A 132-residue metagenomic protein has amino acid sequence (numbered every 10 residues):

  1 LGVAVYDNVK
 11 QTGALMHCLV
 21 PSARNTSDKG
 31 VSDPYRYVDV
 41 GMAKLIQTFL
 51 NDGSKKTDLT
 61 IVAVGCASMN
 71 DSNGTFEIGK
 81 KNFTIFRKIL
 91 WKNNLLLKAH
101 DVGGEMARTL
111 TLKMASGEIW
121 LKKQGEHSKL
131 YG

Functional and structural regions predicted by a protein language model:
L1-D52: Conserved mixed alpha/beta catalytic, RNA-binding, or beta-rich assembly cores of soluble enzyme, regulatory
D7-T12, E77-I85: A glycine- and small-aliphatic-rich helix-loop capping segment at beta-alpha/alpha-beta transitions that lines
K10, Q47-K55, S68, W91 (+2 more regions): Generic secondary-structure signature for well-ordered alpha-helical cores
L19-R24, G65-M69, G103-E105: Acidic, glycine-rich active-site loops and adjacent beta-strand->loop/helix elements that engage anionic groups
V38-L45, L59, N82, F86: Amphipathic alpha-helical interface surfaces
T57-G65: Short glycine-rich phosphate-binding loop at a beta-alpha junction
S68-K80: Phosphate/ribose-phosphate-bearing ligand recognition and processing surfaces, centered on ADP-ribose/NAD(+/P+) systems
G79-G132: Divalent-metal-activated hydrolytic enzyme cores
